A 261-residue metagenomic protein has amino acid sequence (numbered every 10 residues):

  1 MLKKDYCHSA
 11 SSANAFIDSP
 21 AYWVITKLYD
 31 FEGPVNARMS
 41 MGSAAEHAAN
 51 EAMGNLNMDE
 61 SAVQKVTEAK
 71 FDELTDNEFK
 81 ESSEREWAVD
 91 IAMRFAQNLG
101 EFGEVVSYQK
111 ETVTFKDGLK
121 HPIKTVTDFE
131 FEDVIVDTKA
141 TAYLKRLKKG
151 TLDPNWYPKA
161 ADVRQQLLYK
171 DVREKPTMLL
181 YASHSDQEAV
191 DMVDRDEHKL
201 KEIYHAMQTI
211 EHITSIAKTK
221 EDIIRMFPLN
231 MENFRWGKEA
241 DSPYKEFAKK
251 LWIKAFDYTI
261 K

Functional and structural regions predicted by a protein language model:
M1-V126, A248-K249, A255-D257, K261: Metal-dependent nuclease catalytic cores that hydrolyze phosphodiester bonds in DNA/RNA, characterized by
V24, N57, N155-W156, N230: Short, solvent-exposed coil/turn linker segments
E111-H212: Mg2+/Mn2+-dependent nuclease catalytic core
K170-K261: Metal-dependent nuclease catalytic regions and adjoining charged, substrate-binding loops involved in nucleic-acid end
